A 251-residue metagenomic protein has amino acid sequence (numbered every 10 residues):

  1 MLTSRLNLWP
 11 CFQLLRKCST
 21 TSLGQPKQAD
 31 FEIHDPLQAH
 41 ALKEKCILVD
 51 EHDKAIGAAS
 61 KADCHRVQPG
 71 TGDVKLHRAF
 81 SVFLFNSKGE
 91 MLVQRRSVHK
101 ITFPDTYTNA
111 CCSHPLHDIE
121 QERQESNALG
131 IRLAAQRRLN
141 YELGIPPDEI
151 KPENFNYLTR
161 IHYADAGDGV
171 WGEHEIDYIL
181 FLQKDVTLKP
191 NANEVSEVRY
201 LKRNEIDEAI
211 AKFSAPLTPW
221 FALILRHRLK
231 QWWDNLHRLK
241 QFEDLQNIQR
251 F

Functional and structural regions predicted by a protein language model:
L2-A29, C111, H117, N156-F251: Nudix hydrolase/Nudix homology domain
H34-S81, S87: Acidic, metal-coordinating catalytic segment for phosphate/diphosphate chemistry, firing primarily on the Nudix
E44, R138-E142, E175, E194: Acidic-residue sensor for enzyme active/binding pockets
H52, N86-G89, S97, Q183-T187 (+1 more regions): Short loop segments at secondary-structure junctions
A62-F83, G89-I145: Conserved Nudix-box catalytic region and its N-terminal flanking loop in Nudix hydrolases and closely related
F83-F85, D148-I150, G169-G172: Short, conserved, surface-exposed binding loops centered on an aromatic residue
P147-L158: A short coil-to-beta-strand element that immediately follows conserved catalytic motifs
